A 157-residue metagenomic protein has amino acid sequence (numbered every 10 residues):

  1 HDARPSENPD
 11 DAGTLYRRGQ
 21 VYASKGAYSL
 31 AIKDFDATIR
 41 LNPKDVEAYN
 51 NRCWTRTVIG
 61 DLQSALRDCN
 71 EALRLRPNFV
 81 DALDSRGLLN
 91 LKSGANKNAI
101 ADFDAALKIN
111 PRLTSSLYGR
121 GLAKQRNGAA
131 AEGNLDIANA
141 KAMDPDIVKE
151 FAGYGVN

Functional and structural regions predicted by a protein language model:
H1-N157: Alpha-helical tetratricopeptide repeat
